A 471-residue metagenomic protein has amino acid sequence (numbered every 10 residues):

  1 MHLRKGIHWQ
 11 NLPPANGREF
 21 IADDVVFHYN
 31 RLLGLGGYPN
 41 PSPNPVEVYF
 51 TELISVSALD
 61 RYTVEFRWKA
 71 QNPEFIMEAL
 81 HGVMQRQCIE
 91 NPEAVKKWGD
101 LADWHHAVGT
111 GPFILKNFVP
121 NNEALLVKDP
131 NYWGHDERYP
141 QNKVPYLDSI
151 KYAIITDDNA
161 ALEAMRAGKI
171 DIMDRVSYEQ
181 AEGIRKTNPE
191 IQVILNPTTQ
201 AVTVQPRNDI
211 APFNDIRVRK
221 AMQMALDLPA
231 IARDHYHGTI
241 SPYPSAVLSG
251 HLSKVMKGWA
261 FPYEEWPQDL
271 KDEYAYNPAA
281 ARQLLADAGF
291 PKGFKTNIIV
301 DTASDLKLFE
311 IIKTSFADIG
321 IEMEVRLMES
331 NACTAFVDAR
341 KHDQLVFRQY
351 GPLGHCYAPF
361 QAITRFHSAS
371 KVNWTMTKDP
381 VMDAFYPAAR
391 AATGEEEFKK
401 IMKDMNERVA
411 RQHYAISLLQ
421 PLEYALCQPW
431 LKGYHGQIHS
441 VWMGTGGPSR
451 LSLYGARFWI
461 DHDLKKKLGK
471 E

Functional and structural regions predicted by a protein language model:
H2-K5, E19, D23-D24, G37-E93 (+1 more regions): Surface-exposed binding/hinge segments that line and control ligand-binding clefts or catalytic entry sites
R4, T51, V108, K151-E163 (+3 more regions): Short helix-initiation/N-cap motifs at beta->coil->alpha
Q10, R67-E90, W104-D157, A181-A201 (+3 more regions): Aromatic-rich, solvent-exposed beta-strand/loop patch
L12, N159-K169, K186, I216-R217 (+2 more regions): Short helices/loops that flank or line small-molecule/ion binding pockets
P13-R18, Q71-M84, T110, Q205 (+3 more regions): A structural "hinge/loop" feature
G17, A22-F27, R61-R67, G111-P112 (+9 more regions): Alpha-helical secondary-structure segments
P39-S42, V56, K116-V127, A153-I210 (+3 more regions): Extracellular/periplasmic solute-recognition and catalytic clefts
V119-A124, K128, L195-P197, V202 (+3 more regions): Detector for C-terminal structural segments
